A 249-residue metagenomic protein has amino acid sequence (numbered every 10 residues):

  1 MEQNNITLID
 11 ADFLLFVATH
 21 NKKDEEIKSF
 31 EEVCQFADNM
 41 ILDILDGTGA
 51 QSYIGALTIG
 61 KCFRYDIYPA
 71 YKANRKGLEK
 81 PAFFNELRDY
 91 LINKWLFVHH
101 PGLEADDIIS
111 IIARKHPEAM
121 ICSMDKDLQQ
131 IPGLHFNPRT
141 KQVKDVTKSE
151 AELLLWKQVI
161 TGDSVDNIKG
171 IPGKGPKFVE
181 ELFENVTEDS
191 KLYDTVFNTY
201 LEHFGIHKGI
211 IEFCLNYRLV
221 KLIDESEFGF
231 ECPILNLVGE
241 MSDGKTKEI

Functional and structural regions predicted by a protein language model:
M1-D89: Domain-level signal for Mg2+-assisted phosphodiester chemistry and nucleotide/NA-binding surfaces in nucleic-acid
E2-N4, D24, E32, N74-M241 (+1 more regions): Extended two-metal-dependent nuclease catalytic cores across DNA- and RNA-processing enzymes
